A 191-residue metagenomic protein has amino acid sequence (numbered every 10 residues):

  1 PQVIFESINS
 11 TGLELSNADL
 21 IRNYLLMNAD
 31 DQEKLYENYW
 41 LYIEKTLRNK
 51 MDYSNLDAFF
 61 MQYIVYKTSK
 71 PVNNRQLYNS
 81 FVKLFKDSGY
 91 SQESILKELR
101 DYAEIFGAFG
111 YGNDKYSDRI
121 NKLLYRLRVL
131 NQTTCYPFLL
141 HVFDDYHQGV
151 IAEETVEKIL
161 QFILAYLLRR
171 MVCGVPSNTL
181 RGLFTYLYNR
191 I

Functional and structural regions predicted by a protein language model:
P1-E6, S10: Nucleic acid-processing catalytic cores of prokaryotic defense/repair systems
S16-I191: A cross-family structural signal marking well-folded subdomains
